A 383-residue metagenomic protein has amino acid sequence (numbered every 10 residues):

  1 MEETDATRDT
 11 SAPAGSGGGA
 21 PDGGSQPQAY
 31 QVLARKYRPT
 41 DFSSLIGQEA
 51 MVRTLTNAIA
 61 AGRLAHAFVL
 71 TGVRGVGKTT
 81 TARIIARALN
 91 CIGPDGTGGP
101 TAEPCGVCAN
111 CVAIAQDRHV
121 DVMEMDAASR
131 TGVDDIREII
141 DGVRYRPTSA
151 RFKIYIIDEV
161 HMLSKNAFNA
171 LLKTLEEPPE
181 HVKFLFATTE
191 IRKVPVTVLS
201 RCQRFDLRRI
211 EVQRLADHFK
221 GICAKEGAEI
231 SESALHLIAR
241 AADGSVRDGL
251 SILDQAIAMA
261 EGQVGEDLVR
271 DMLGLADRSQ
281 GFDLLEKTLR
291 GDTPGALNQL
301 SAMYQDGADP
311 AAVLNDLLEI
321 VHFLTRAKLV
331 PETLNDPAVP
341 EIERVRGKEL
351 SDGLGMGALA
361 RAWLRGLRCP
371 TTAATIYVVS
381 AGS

Functional and structural regions predicted by a protein language model:
M1-R204: P-loop/Walker A NTP-binding region and its immediately flanking N-terminal helices in P-loop NTPase folds
E2-E3, A109, A113-V120, D135-E138 (+4 more regions): Extended, largely alpha-helical regulatory/partner-binding modules appended to the mid-to-C-terminal parts
